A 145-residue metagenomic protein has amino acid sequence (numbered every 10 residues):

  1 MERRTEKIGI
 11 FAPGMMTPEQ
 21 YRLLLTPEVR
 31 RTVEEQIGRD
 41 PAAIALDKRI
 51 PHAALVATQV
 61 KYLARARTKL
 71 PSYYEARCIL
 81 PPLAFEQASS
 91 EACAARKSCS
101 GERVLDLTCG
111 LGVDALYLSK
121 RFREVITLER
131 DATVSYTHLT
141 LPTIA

Functional and structural regions predicted by a protein language model:
M1-F11: N-terminal amphipathic/basic-hydrophobic helices that include classical n-h-c signal peptides and signal-anchor
F11-G101: S-adenosyl-L-methionine
R65, G110-L111: Short glycine-enriched loops at secondary-structure junctions
R103-T108: Conserved class I S-adenosyl-L-methionine
L111-F122: Conserved SAM-binding loop of SAM-dependent methyltransferases across substrates and taxa, primarily the Class I
E124-E129: Conserved SAM-binding motif I beta-strand of class I
T137-T143: Conserved small/polar residues in nucleotide/adenosyl-binding loops
